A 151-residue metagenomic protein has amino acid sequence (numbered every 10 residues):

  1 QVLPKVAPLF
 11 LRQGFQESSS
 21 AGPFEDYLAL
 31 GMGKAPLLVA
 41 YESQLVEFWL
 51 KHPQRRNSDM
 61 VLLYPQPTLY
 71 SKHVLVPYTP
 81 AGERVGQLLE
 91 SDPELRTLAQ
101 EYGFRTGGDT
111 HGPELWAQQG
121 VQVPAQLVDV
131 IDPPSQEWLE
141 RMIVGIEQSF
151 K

Functional and structural regions predicted by a protein language model:
Q1-L63: Ligand-binding pocket segment of bilobal, Venus flytrap-like solute-binding proteins
S43-V46, T68-L69, P80-G82: Solvent-exposed loop/turn segments at secondary-structure junctions within structured extracellular/periplasmic domains
Y64, V76: Residue-level detector of conserved, well-ordered beta-strand and adjacent loop positions that form binding/recognition
S71-L75: Small-molecule pocket liners
P80-K151: Extracellular/periplasmic juxtamembrane helices and adjacent flexible linkers that interface with membrane partners
